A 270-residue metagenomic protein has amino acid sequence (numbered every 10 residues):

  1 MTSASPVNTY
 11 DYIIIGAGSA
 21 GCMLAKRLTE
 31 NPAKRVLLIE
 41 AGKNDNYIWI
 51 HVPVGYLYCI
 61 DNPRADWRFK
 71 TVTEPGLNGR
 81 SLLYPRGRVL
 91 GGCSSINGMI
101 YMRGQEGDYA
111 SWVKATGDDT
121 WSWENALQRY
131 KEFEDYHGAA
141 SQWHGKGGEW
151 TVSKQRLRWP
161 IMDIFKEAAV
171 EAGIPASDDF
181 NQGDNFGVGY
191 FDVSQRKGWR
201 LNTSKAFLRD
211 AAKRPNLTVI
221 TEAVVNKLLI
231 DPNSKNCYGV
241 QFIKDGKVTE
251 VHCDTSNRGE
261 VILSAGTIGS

Functional and structural regions predicted by a protein language model:
M1-S270: N-terminal redox-cofactor-binding region of secreted/periplasmic oxidoreductases
